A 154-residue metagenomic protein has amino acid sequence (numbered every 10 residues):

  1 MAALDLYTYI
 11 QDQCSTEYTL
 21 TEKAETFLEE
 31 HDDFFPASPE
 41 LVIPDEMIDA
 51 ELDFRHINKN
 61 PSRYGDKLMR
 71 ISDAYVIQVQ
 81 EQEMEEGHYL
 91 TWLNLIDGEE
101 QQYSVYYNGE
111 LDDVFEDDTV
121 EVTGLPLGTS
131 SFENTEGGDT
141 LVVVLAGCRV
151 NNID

Functional and structural regions predicted by a protein language model:
M1-D154: OB-fold and OB-like single-stranded nucleic-acid-recognition modules and their adjacent interaction interfaces
